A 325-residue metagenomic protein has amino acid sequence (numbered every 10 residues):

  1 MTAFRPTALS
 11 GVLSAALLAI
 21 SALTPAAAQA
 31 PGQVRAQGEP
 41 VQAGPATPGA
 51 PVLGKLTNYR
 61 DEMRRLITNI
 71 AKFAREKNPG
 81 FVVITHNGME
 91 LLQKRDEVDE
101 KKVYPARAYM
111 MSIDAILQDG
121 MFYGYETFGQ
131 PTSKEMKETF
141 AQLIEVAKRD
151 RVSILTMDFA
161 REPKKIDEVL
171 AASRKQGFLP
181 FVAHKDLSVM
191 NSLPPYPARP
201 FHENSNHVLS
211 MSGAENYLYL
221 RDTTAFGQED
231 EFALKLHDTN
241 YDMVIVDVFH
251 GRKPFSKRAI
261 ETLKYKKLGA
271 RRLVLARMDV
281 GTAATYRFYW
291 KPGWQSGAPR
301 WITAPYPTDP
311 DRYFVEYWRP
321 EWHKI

Functional and structural regions predicted by a protein language model:
T2-V12: Bacterial N-terminal signal peptides that target proteins for export
S10-A22: Bacterial N-terminal signal peptides
I20-Q33: Bacterial Sec-dependent signal peptides at the C-terminal "C-region" and cleavage site
G32-I325: Glycan-processing catalytic domains of CAZymes
